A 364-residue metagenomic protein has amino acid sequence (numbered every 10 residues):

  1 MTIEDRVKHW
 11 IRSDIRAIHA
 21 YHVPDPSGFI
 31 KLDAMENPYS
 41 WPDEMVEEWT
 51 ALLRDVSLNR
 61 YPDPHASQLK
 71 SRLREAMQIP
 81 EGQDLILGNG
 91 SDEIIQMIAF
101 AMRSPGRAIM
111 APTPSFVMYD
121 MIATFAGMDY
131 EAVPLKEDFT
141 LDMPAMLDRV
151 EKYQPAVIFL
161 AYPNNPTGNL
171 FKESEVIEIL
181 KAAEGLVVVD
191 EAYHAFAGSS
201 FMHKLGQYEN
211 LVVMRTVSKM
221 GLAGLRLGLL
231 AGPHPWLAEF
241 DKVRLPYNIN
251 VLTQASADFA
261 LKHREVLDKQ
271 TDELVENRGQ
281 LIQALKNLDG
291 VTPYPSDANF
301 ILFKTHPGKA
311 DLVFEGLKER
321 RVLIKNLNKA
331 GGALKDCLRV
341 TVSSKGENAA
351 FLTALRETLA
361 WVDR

Functional and structural regions predicted by a protein language model:
T2-G90, M97: N-terminal small-domain helix-loop-helix segment of the aminotransferase-like
E81-L85, G106-A108, E191, E209-N210: Short acidic capping loops at alpha-helix termini that bridge into adjacent secondary structure
A101-L160: PLP-dependent aminotransferase-like
E137-E191: Active-site phosphate-binding strand-loop segment of PLP-dependent enzymes
N210-N287, V291-Y294: PLP-dependent aminotransferase class I/II
V275, L288-R320: Conserved PLP-binding catalytic core of the aspartate aminotransferase-like
E319-R320, K329-R364: PLP-dependent enzyme catalytic core of the Aspartate aminotransferase-like
